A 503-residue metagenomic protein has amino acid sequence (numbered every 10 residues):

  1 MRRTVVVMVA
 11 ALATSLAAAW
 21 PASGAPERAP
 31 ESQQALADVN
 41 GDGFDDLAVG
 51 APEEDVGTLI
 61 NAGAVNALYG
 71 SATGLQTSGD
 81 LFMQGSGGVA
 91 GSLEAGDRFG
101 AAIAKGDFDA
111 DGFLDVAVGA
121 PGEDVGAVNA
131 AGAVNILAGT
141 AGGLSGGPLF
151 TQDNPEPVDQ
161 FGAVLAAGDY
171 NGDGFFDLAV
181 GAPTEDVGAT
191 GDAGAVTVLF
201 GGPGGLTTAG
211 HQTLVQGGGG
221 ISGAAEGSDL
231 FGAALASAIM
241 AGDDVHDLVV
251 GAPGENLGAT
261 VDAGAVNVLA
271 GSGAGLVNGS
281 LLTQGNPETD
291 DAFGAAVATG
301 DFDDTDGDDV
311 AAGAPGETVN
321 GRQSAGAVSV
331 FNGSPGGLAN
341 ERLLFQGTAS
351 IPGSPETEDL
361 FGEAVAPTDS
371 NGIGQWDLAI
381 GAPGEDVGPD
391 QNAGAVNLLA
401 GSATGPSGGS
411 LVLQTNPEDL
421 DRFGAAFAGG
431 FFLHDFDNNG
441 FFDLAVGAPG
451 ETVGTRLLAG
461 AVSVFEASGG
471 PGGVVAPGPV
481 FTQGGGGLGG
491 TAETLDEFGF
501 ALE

Functional and structural regions predicted by a protein language model:
M1-A25: Secretory targeting and sorting signals
P21-A35, L47, N66-R98, A131-Q160 (+6 more regions): Blade-edge motifs of beta-propeller repeat domains
A29-F44, G50, G100-F113, G162-F175 (+5 more regions): Beta-propeller blade termini
L47-A51, V116-A120, L178-A182, L248-A252 (+3 more regions): Hydrophobic beta-strand segments that make up the repeating blades of beta-propeller and related beta-repeat
E53-G57, E123-A127, T184-G188, E255-A259 (+3 more regions): Short glycine/acidic-enriched loop and turn motifs that connect beta-strands
V56, F113-L114, V125, A131 (+7 more regions): Thr-biased low-complexity repeat/linker tracts and other Thr-enriched repetitive architectures
G106-F108, F113, G119-P121, G132-A133 (+4 more regions): Mobile, glycine-rich extracellular loop/lid and propeptide segments that shape or gate substrate/ligand access
